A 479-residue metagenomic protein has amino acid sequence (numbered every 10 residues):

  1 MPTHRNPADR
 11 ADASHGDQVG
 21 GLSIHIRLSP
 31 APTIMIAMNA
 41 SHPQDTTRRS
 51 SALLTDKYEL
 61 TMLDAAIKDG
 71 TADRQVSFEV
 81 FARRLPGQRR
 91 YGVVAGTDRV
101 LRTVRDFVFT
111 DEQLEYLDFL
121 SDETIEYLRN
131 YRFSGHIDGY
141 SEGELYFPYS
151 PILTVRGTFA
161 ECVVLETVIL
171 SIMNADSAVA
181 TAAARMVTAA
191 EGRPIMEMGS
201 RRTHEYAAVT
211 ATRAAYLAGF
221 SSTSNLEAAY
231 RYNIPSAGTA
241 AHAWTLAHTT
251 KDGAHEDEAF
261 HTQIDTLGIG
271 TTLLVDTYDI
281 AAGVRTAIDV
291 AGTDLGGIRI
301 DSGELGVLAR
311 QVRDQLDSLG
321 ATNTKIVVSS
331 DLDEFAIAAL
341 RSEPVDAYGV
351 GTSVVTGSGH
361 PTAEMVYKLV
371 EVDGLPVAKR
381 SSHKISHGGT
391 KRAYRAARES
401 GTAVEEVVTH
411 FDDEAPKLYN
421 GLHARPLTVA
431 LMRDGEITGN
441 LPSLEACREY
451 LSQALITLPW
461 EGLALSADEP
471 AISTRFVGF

Functional and structural regions predicted by a protein language model:
M1-A37: N-terminal amphipathic/basic-hydrophobic helices that include classical n-h-c signal peptides and signal-anchor
I34-T266, L369-F479: Ordered alpha/beta subdomains of enzyme catalytic regions
T239, A243-G401: Glycine-rich phosphate/ribose-binding loops and adjacent secondary-structure elements that form binding surfaces
